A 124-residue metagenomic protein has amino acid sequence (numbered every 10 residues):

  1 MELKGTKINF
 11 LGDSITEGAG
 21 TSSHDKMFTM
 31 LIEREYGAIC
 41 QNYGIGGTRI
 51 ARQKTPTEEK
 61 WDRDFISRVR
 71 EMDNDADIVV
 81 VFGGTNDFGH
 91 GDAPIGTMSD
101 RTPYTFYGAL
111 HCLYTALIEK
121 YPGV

Functional and structural regions predicted by a protein language model:
K7-N9, E17-G108: Conserved SGNH/GDSL esterase-like catalytic core that processes O-acyl groups on lipids and polysaccharides
G12: Active-site beta-strand/loop signature of hydrolases that rely on acidic residues for catalysis
L113-L117: Hydrophobic positions in alpha-helices of CheY-like receiver
Y121-V124: A short helix->loop->beta-strand "cap" motif at the edges of active sites that frequently abuts
